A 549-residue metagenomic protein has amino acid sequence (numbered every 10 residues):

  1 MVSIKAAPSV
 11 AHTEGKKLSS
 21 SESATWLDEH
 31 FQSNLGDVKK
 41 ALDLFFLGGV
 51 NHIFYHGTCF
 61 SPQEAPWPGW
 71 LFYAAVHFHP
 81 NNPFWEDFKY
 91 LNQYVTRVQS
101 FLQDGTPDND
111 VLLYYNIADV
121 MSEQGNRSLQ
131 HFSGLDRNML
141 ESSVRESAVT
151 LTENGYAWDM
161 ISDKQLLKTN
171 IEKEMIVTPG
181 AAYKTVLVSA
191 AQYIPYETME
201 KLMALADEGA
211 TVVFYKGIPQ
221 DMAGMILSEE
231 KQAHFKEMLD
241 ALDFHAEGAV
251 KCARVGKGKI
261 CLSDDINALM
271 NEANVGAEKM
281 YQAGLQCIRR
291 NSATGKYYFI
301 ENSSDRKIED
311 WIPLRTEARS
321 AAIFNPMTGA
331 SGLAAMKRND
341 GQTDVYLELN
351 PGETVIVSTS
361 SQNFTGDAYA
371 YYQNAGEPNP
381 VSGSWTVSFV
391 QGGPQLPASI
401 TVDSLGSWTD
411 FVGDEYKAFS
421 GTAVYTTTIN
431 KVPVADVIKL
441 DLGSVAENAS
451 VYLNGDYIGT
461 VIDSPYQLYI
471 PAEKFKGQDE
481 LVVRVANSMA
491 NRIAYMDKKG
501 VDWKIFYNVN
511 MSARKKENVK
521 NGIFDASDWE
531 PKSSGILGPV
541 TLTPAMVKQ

Functional and structural regions predicted by a protein language model:
M1-T422, N430-V434, I458, L542-K548: Carbohydrate-binding surfaces of carbohydrate-active enzymes
P313, I429-N454, V461-I462, L481-V485: Aromatic-lined ligand-binding clefts that engage carbohydrates, nucleic acids, or primary amines
D344-L347, Q467-E473: Exposed aromatic-hydrophobic patches
L349, V451-L453, K474-F475: Short, well-ordered loop/turn sites that connect or cap secondary structure elements
T354-V355, I438, F475-K504: Short, well-structured beta-strand segments enriched in hydrophobic/aromatic residues within extracellular or lumenal
Q362-G383, V387, N487-P539: Glycine/proline-rich low-complexity spacer/linker segments in large multi-domain proteins
S444, A449-I458, W503-N510, L537 (+1 more regions): Disulfide-rich extracellular domains of secreted proteins
I458-L468: Aromatic-rich membrane-interfacial microdomains
